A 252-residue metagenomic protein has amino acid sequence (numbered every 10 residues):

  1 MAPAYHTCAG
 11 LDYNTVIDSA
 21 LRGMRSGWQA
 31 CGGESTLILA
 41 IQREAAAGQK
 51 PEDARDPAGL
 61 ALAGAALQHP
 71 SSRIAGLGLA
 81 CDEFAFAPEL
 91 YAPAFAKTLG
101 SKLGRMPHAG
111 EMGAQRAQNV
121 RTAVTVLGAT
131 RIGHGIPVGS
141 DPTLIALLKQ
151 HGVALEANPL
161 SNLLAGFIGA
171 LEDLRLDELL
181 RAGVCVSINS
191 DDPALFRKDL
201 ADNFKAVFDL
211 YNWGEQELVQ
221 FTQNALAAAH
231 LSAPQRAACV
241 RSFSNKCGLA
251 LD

Functional and structural regions predicted by a protein language model:
M1-G10, E34-I41, A75: Divalent metal-dependent hydrolysis catalytic cores, especially in the metallo-beta-lactamase
Y5, D12-V16, A20: Active-site pocket-lining segments that scaffold enzyme catalytic pockets across diverse folds
H6-T7, R43-R55, C81-A87, A109-Q115 (+3 more regions): Short, small-residue-enriched loops and turns at beta-alpha junctions that line or gate enzyme active sites
I17-T36, A54-G76, E83-P107, E111-G128 (+3 more regions): Histidine/acidic residue-rich metal-binding segments in metalloenzymes
L77, H108, I132, L155 (+2 more regions): Conserved, mostly hydrophobic/aromatic
G169-A225: Flexible, acidic glycine-rich loops studded with aromatic residues
D202, N212-D252: Mid-to-C-terminal alpha-helical segments outside catalytic/metal-binding sites
